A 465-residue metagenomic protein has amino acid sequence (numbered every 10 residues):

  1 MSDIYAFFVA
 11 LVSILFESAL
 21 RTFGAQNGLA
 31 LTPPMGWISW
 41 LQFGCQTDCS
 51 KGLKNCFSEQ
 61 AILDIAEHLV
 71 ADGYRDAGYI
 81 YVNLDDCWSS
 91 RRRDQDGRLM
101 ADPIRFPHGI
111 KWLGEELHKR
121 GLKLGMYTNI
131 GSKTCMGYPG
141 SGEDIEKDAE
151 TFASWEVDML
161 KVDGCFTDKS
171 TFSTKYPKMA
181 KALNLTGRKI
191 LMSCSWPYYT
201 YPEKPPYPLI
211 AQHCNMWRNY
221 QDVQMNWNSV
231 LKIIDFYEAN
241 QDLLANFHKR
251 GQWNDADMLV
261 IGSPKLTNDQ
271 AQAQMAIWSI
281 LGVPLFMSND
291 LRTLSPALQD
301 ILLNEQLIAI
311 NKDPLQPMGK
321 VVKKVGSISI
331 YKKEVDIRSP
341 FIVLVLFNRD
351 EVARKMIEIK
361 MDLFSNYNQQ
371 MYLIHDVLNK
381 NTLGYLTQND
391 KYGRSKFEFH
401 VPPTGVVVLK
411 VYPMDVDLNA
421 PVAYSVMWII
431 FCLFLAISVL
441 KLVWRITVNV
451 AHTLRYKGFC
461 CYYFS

Functional and structural regions predicted by a protein language model:
M1-V12, A19, V82, S465: Classical eukaryotic N-terminal signal peptides for Sec-dependent ER targeting/secretion, especially the positively
S2, V12-G28, K441: N-terminal signal peptide
R21-E59: N-terminal module-boundary/linker segments of secreted carbohydrate-active enzymes
L29, P34-S39, G78-L84, K123-T128 (+8 more regions): Structural recognition of the beta-strand scaffold that forms the well-ordered cores of secreted hydrolase catalytic
Q42-K51, F57-S58, D64-K169: Aromatic-lined carbohydrate-binding/catalytic grooves of carbohydrate-active enzymes
D144-K147, N184, K189-D290: Glycan-recognition surfaces
W278-L281, F286-S288, K324-Y367, T404: Carbohydrate-binding surface patches
Q388-V422: C-terminal beta-strand-rich structural cap/linker in extracellular carbohydrate-active enzymes
